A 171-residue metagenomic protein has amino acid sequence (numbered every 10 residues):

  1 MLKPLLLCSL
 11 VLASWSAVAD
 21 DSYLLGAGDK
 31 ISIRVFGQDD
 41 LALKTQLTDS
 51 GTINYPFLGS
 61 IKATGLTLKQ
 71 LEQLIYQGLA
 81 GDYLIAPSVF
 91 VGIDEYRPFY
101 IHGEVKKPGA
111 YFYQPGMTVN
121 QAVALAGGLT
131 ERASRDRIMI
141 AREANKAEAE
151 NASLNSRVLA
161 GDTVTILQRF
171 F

Functional and structural regions predicted by a protein language model:
L2, A17-F171: Ser/Thr/Pro/Gly-biased, low-complexity, turn-/loop-rich segments that often occur immediately after N-terminal
L5-S14: Bacterial N-terminal signal peptides
